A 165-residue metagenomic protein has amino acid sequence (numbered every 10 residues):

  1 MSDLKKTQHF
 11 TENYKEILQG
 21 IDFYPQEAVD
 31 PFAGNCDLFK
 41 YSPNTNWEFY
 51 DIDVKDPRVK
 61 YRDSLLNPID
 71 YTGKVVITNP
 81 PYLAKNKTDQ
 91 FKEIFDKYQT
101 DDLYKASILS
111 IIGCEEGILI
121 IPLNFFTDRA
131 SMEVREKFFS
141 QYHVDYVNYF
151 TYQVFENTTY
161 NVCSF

Functional and structural regions predicted by a protein language model:
M1-S42: S-adenosyl-L-methionine
K5-K6, F23-Y24, Y41-P43, E93-D96 (+2 more regions): Short linear motifs at secondary-structure transitions and domain/linker junctions
K15-L18, K92, R135-E136: Generic detector of well-ordered alpha-helical segments enriched in charged/polar residues, highlighting helical
I17-I21, S42, S64, I112 (+1 more regions): Hydrophobic, Leu/Ile/Phe/Ala-enriched alpha-helical segments that form helix-helix packing faces
Q26-K40, F49-D51, Y61-K97, D101-I111 (+1 more regions): Conserved proline-anchored active-site loop of SAM-dependent methyltransferases that bridges a beta-strand
N46: Conserved catalytic segments around the Walker B and adjacent sensor/switch elements of P-loop NTPase domains
K55-V59: Short alpha-helix immediately C-terminal to the canonical SAM-binding loop
T100-T159, S164-F165: Conserved Class I SAM-dependent methyltransferase catalytic core
